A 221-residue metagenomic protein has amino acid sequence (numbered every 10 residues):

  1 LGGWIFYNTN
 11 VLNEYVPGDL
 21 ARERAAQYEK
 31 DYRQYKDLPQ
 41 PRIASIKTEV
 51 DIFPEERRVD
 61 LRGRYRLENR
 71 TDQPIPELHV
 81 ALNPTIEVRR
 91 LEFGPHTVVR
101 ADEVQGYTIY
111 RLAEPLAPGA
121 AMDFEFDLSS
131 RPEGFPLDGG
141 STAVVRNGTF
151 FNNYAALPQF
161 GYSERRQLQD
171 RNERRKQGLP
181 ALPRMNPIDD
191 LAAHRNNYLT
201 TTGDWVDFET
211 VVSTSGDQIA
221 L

Functional and structural regions predicted by a protein language model:
L1-R57, R171, G178-P183, R195-T202: N-terminal, polar/Ser/Thr-rich
I52, R66-T71: Asparagine-centered strand-capping/turn motif at beta-strand->loop junctions
I52-P54, L82-P84, L128: Non-cytosolic beta-sheet module surface loops
E56-V59, T71-P76: Extended extracellular/luminal ectodomain segments enriched in beta-structured repeat modules
V59-L67, F126, T210-V212: Short, well-ordered beta-strand segments enriched in hydrophobic/aromatic residues
P74-I75, T85-N147, N196-T200: A surface-exposed beta-strand-loop module
H79-A81, R90-E92, V211: Beta-strand signatures of extracellular beta-sandwich domains
D127-L221: Extended, low-hydrophobicity, Ser/Thr/Pro/Gly-biased non-transmembrane segments
